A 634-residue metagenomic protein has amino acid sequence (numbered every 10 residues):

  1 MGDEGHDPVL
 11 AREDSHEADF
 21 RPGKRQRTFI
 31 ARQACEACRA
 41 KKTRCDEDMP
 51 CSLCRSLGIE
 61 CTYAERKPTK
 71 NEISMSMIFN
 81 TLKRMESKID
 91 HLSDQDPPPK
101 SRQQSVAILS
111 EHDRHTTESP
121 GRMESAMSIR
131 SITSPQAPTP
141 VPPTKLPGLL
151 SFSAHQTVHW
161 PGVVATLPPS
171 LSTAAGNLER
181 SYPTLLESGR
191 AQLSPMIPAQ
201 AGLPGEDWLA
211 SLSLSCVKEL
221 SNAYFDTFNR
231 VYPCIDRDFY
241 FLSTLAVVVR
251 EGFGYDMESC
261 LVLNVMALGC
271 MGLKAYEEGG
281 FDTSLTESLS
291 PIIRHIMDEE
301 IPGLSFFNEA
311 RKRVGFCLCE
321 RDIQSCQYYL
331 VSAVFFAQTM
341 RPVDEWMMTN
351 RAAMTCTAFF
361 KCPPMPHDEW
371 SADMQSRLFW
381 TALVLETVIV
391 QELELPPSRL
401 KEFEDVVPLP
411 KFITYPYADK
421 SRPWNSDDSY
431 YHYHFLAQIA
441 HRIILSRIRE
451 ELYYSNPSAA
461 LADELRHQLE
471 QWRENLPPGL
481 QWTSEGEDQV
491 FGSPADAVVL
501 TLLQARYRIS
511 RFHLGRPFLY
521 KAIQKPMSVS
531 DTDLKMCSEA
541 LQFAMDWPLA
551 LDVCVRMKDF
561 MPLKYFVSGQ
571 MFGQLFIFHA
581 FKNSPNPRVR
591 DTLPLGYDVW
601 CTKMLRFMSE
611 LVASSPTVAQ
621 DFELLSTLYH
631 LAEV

Functional and structural regions predicted by a protein language model:
M1-N229, D256-L261, M266, E277-F281 (+3 more regions): Intrinsic, low-complexity transcriptional activation domains
E36, S76, K83, S87-D90 (+7 more regions): Alpha-helical oligomerization interfaces characterized by heptad or quasi-heptad repeats on one helix face
T81, K88, G303-A310, M340-R341 (+3 more regions): Coil-to-helix interface segments in alpha-helical RNA-associated scaffolds, predominantly tandem hairpin repeats
D113-P140, L150, K411, S429 (+5 more regions): C-terminal, low-complexity intrinsically disordered regions in eukaryotic proteins
I132, F152-V158, G162-S188, M271-I293 (+5 more regions): Fungal transcription factor middle regulatory core
A191-Q324, Y329-R341, H367-W370, W424-S429 (+5 more regions): C-terminal transcriptional activation/regulatory domains of eukaryotic transcription factors
I235, I296-Q327, M347-M365, T381 (+4 more regions): Long, amphipathic alpha-helical regulatory blocks in the mid-to-C-terminal portion of eukaryotic proteins
